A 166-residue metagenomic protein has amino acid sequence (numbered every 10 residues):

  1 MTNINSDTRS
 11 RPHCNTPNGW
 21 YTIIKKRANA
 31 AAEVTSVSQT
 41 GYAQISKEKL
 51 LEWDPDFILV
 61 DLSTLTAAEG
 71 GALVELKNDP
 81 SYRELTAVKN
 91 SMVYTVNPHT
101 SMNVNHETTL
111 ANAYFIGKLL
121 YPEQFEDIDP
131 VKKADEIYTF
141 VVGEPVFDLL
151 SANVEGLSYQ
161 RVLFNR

Functional and structural regions predicted by a protein language model:
M1-R166: N-terminal ligand-binding lobe of clamshell/alpha-beta domains
